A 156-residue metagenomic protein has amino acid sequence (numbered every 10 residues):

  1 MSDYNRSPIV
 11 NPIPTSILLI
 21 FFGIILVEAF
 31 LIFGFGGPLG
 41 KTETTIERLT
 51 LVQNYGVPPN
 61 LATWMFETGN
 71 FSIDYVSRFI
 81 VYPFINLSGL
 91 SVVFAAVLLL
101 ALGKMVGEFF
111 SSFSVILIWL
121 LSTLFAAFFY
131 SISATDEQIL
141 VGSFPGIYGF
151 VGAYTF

Functional and structural regions predicted by a protein language model:
S7-G23: Alpha-helical transmembrane segments and their helix-start/interface "positive-inside/aromatic belt" motifs in integral
I17-F22, V93, I116-L120: Hydrophobic alpha-helical transmembrane segments
I25, S122-T123: Residue-level recognition of pore/gate-forming positions within transmembrane alpha-helices of multi-pass
E28-I116, S133-L140: N-terminal TM1-TM2 helical hairpin plus the immediately adjacent luminal interfacial "cap"
V93, V97, F128, I147: Active-site His/Glu-centered metal-binding helix of metallohydrolases
M105, L124-I132, Y154: Alpha-helical transmembrane segments of multipass membrane proteins
F113-L121, G142-I147: Cytoplasmic-side transmembrane-helix entry/capping segments in multi-pass membrane proteins
Q138-F156: Membrane-interface micro-motifs in multi-pass membrane enzymes
